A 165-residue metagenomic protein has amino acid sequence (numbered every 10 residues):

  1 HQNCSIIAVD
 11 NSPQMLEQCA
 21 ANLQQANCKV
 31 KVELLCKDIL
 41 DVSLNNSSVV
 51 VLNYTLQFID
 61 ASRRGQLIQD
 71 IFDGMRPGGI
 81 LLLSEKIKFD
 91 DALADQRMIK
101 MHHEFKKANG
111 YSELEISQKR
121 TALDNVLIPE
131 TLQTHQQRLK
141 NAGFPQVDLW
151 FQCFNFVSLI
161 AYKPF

Functional and structural regions predicted by a protein language model:
H1-D41: Class I SAM-dependent methyltransferase SAM/SAH-binding core
C36-K37, E85, F151: Short loop/edge segments at beta-strand edges and connector loops that shape dinucleotide/nucleotide cofactor-binding
L40-V50: A short acidic, Gly/Pro-enriched loop at the edge of an enzyme's catalytic core that lines a small-molecule cofactor
S48-R63: A short SAM/SAH-binding and catalytic strip from SAM-dependent methyltransferases
G65-P77: A short glycine-rich, Lys/Arg-flanked "PGG" loop and its adjoining helix->strand segment in the class I
G78-K86: Conserved beta-strand signature within the Rossmann-like core of class I S-adenosyl-L-methionine
K86-A142: C-terminal alpha-helical "lid/dimerization" subdomain adjacent to the S-adenosyl-L-methionine
Q136-F165: Core SAM-dependent methyltransferase catalytic element
